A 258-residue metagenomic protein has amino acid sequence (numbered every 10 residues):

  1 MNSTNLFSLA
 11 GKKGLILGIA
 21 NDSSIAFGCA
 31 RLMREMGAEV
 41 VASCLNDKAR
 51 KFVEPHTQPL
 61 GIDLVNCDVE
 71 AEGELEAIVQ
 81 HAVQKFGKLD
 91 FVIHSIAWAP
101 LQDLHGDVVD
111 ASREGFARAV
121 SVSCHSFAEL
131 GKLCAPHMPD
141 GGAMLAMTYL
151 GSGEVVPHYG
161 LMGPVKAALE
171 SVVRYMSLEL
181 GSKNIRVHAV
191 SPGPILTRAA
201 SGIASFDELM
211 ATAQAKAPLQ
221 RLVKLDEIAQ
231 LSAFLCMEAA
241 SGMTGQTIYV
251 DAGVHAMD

Functional and structural regions predicted by a protein language model:
N2-R118, G202: Short-chain dehydrogenase/reductase
G18-R31, A97-P136, D140-S182, P194-L196 (+2 more regions): Catalytic loop of short-chain dehydrogenase/reductase
E54, S182, P192-A217, E227 (+1 more regions): A glycine/serine/threonine-rich, flexible loop-to-helix segment that serves as the NAD(P) cofactor-binding "lid"
M144, E227-L231, L235: Non-catalytic, hydrophobic alpha-helical segments
G181, R186, M243-G245: Short, small/polar-rich loop/turn modules that mediate ligand/substrate recognition or access, typified
R186-L196, C236, Y249-D251: Conserved SDR Rossmann-fold cofactor-binding beta-strand/turn motif
A217-I228, A239: A conserved structural motif in NAD(P)-dependent oxidoreductases
T244-D258: Short C-terminal tail/terminal secondary-structure segment of NAD(P)H-dependent dehydrogenase/reductase domains
